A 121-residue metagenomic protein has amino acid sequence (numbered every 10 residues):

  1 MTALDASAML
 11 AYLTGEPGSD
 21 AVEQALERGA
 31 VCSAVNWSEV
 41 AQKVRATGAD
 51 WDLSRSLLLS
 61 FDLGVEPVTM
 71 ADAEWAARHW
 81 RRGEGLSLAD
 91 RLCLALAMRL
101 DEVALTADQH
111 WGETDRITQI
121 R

Functional and structural regions predicted by a protein language model:
M1-C32, V44-S56, R121: Short, well-structured N-terminal submotif of metal-dependent ribonuclease cores
T2-D5, C32-V35, L86-S87, D108-Q109: Histidine- and aromatic-rich ligand-binding microenvironments
A8-M9, N36, D72, L92-C93 (+1 more regions): Alpha-helix capping/helix-boundary segments
A21-E27, V44, S56-F61, G83 (+2 more regions): Alpha-helix C-terminal capping segments
S33, L94, M98-R121: Acidic, PIN/NYN-like endoribonuclease modules and their adjacent C-terminal/linker elements
V65-V68, Q119-R121: Short acidic-hydrophobic, aromatic-tinged amphipathic segments that line or gate anion-handling sites
E66-L105: Active-site neighborhoods of divalent-metal-dependent phosphate/nucleic-acid chemistry enzymes
